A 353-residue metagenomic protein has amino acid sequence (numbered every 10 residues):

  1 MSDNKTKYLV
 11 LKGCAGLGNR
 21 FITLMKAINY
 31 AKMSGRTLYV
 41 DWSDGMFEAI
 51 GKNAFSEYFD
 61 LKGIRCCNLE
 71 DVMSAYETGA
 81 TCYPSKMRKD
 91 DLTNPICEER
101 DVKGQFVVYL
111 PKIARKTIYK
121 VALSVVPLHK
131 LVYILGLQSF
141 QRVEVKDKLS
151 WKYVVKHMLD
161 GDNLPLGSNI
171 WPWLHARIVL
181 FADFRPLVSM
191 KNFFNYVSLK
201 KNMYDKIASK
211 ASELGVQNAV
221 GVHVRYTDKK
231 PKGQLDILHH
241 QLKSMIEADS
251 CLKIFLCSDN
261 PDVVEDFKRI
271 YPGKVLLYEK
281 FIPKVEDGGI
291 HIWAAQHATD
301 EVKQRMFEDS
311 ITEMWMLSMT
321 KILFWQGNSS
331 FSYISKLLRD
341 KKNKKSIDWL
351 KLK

Functional and structural regions predicted by a protein language model:
D3-L235, H239-D249: Secretory-pathway glycan-assembly enzymes, especially type II membrane glycosyltransferases that use nucleotide-sugar
V10, T37-W42, G221-H223, F255-C257 (+3 more regions): A structural signal for short, well-ordered beta-strand segments and their strand-loop junctions that often border
L11-N19, F255, D259, Q304 (+2 more regions): Conserved aromatic-histidine-acidic binding/catalytic patches
K12-A15, M25, S310-K353: A donor-sugar binding/catalytic signature common to diverse glycosyltransferases and related nucleotide-sugar
N19-R20, L24, V263-E265, S332-Y333: Short, well-ordered alpha-helical microsegments
I28, K32, R269, S318: Anion (oxyanion) recognition and catalysis
H223-T227, S250-V302: Catalytic donor nucleotide-activated moiety binding site of glycosyltransferases and closely related
V264, A295, F307-E313: Mature hydrolase/peptidase catalytic cores and their serpin-fold inhibitory cores, especially in secreted
